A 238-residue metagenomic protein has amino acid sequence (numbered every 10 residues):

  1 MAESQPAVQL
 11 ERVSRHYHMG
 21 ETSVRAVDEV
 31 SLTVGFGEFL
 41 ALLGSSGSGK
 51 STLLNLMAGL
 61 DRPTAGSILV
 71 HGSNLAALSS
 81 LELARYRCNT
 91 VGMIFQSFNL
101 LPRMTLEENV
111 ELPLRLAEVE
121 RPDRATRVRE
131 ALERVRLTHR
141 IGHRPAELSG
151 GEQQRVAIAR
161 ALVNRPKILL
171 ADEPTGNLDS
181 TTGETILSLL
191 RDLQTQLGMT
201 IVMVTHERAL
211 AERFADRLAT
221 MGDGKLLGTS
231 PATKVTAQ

Functional and structural regions predicted by a protein language model:
M1-H16, T229-Q238: ABC-family P-loop ATPase nucleotide-binding domain
P6-A215, T220-D223: ABC family nucleotide-binding domain
G222, L227-S230: Short beta-strand in the C-terminal region of the ABC ATPase nucleotide-binding domain
